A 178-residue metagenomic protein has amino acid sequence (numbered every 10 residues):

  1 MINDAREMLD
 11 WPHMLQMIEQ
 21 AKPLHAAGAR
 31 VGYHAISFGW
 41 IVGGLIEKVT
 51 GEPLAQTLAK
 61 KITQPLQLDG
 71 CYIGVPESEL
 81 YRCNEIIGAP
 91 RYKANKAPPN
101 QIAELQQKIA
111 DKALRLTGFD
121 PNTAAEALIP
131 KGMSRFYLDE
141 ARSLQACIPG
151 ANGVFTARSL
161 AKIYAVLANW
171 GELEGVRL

Functional and structural regions predicted by a protein language model:
M1-L178: Short, surface-exposed loop or secondary-structure junction motifs that flank catalytic or metal-binding residues
